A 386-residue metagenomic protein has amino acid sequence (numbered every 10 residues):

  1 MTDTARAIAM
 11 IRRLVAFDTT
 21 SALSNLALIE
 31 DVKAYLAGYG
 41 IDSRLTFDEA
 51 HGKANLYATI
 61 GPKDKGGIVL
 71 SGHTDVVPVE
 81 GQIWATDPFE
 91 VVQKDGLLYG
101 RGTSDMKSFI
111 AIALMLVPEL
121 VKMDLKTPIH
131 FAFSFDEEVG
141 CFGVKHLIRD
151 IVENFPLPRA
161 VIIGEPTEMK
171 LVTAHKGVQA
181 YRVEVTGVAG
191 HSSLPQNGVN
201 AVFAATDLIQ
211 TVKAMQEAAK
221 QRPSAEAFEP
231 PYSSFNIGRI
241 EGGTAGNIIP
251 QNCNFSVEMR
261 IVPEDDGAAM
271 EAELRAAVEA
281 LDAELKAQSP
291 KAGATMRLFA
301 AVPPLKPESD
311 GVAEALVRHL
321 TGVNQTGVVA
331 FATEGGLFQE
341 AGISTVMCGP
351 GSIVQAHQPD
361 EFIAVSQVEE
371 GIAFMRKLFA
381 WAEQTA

Functional and structural regions predicted by a protein language model:
M1-R101, E119-L125, S352: Acidic/His- and Gly-rich active-site-bordering loop/insert found across diverse amide/peptide-bond hydrolases
M1-T2, E49, R182-A386: Metal-dependent amide/peptide-bond hydrolase catalytic core, centered on the "pita-bread" metallohydrolase fold
A37-Y39, V121-L125, E153-P156, L281-S289: Short helix-capping segments at alpha-helix termini
R44, I68-L70, A132, I162 (+2 more regions): Hydrophobic/aromatic beta-strand patches that form the interior of the parallel beta-sheet core in alpha/beta enzyme
T59, L171-K176, G246-I249, Q339-E340: Short glycine-biased active-site loop of nucleotidyltransferases that positions the nucleotide triphosphate and helps
D95-L98, T103-S104, S108-A214, D360-E370: Fold-level recognition of mixed alpha/beta catalytic cores in primary-metabolism enzymes, strongest
